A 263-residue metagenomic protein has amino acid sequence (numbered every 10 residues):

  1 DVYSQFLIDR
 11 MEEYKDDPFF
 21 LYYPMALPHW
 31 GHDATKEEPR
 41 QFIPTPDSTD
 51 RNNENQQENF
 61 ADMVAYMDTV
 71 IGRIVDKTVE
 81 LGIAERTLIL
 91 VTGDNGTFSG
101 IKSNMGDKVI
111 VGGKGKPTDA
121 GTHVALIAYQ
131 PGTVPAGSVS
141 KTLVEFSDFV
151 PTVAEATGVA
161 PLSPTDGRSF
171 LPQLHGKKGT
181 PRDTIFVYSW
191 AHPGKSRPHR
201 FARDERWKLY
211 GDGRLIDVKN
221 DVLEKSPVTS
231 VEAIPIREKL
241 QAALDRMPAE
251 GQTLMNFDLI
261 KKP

Functional and structural regions predicted by a protein language model:
D1, E54-D68, S140-S147, P164 (+1 more regions): Soluble non-cytosolic domains of exported or imported proteins
S4, I8-E12, A61, D68-V75 (+6 more regions): Non-transmembrane alpha-helical segments in soluble domains of secreted/periplasmic/extracellular proteins
L7-F60, F98-G100, N104-K108, L223: Active-site His/acidic residue clusters
M11-Y14, P18, L27, T78 (+7 more regions): A generic secondary-structure signal for well-formed alpha-helical elements
Y14-L21, I83-I89, T122-V124, P181-D183 (+1 more regions): Loop/turn elements at helix/coil->beta-strand transitions in domains of secreted/extracellular proteins
F19-P24, V64-M67, I71, T78 (+3 more regions): Beta-strand elements within well-structured catalytic alpha/beta cores of enzymes that handle phosphate/sulfate esters
G31-E37, D76-T133, E145: Histidine-centered active-site microenvironments of extracellular/periplasmic hydrolases and transferases
T97-P117, V134-S138, T142-N220, P235 (+2 more regions): C-terminal cap/loop subdomain of S1 sulfatases and analogous C-terminal strand-loop tails that border
